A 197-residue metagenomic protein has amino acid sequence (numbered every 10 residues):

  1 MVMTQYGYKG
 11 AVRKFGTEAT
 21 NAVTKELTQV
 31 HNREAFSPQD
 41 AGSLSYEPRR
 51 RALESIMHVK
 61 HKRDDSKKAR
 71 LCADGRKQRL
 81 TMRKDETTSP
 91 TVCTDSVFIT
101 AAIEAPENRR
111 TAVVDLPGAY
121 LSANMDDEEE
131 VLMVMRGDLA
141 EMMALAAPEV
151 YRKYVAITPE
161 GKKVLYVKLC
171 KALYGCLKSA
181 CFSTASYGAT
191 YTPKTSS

Functional and structural regions predicted by a protein language model:
M1-S197: Long, low-complexity, charge-biased intrinsically disordered regions
